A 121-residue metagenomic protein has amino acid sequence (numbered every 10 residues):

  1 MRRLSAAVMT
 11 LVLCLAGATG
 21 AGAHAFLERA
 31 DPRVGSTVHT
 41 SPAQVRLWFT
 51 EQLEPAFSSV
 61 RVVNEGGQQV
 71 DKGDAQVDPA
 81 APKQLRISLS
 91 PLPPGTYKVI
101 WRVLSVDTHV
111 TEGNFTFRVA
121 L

Functional and structural regions predicted by a protein language model:
M1-V8: Bacterial N-terminal signal peptides that target proteins for export
G22-S41: N-terminal edge beta-strand
T40, Q44-E51, T108-L121: Extended, polar beta-sheet/loop recognition surfaces of beta-rich domains that mediate binding to diverse ligands
S41, S88, P93-R102: A glycine-anchored, Pro-Gly-centered beta-turn/N-cap motif
V45-R46, E51-G73: Short, surface-exposed alpha-helix to beta-strand junction/turn motifs within ectodomains of secreted and cell-envelope
K83-I87: Short strand-edge motifs at loop-to-beta-strand transitions and within beta-strands of extracellular beta-rich domains
